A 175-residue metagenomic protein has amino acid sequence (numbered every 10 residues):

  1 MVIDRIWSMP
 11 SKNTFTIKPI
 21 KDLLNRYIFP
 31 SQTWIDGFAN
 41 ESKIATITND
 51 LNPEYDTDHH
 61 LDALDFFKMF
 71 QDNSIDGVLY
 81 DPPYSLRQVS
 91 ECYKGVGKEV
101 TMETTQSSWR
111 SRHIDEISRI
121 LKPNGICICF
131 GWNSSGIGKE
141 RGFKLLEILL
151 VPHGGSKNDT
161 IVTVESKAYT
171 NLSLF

Functional and structural regions predicted by a protein language model:
M1-N49, S156-T163, L172-F175: S-adenosyl-L-methionine
S31, L121-C127: Short glycine-dipeptide loop
I47-P53, D62: Conserved acidic E/D residue at the C-terminus of a beta-strand in Rossmann-like folds
L64-Y80, L86: A short acidic, Gly/Pro-enriched loop at the edge of an enzyme's catalytic core that lines a small-molecule cofactor
P82-P83, F130-N133: Short strand-turn motif at the edge of the Rossmann-like AdoMet-binding core
L86-Q88, G136: Short glycine-rich, flexible loops that bind phosphorylated cofactors or substrates
K94-P123: A short glycine-rich, Lys/Arg-flanked "PGG" loop and its adjoining helix->strand segment in the class I
S135-F175: Class I S-adenosyl-L-methionine
